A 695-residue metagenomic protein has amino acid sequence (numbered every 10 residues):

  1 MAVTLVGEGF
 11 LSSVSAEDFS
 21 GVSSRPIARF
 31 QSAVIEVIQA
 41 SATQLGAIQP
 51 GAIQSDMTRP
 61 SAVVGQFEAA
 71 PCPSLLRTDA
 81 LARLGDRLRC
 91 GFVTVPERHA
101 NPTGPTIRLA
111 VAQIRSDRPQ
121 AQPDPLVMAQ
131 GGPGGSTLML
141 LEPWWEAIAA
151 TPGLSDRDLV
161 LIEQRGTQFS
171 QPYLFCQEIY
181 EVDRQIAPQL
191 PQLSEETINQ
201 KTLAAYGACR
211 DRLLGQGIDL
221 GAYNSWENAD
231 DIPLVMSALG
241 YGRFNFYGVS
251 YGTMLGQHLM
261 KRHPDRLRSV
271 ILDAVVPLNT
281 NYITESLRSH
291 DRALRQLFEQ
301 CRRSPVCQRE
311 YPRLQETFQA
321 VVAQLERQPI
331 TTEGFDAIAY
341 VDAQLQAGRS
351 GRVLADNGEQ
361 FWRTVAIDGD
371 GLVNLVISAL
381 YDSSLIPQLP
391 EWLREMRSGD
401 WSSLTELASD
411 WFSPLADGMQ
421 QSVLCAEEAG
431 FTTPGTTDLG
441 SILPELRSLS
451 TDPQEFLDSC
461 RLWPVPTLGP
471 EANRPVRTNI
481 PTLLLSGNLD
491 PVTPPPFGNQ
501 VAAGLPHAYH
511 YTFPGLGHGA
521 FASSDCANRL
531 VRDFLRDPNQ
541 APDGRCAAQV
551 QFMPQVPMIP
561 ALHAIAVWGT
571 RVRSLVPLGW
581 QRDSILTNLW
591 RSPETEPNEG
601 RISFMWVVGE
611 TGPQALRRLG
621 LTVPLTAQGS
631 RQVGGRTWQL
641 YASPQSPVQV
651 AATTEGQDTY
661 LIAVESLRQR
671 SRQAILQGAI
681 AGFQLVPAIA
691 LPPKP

Functional and structural regions predicted by a protein language model:
V3-Q189, E196, Q315-V321, F335 (+5 more regions): Catalytic-loop region of hydrolases
F175-I186, H258-V321, R397: A catalytic-pocket lid/entrance helix-loop region that shapes and gates access to the active site across common
Q324-I480: Alpha/beta-hydrolase fold active-site neighborhood
E455, W568-R618, A642-P647: Secretory pathway targeting signatures of secreted, lumenal, and periplasmic proteins
L484-S486: Short beta-strand/loop motif that positions the catalytic acidic residue of the alpha/beta-hydrolase fold
L516-D525: Catalytic histidine-centered segment of alpha/beta-hydrolase-like enzymes
L578-Q581, D658-P695: Surface-exposed amphipathic alpha-helical segments
R617-R670, K694: Signature of long, low-cysteine stretches enriched in small and polar/charged residues
